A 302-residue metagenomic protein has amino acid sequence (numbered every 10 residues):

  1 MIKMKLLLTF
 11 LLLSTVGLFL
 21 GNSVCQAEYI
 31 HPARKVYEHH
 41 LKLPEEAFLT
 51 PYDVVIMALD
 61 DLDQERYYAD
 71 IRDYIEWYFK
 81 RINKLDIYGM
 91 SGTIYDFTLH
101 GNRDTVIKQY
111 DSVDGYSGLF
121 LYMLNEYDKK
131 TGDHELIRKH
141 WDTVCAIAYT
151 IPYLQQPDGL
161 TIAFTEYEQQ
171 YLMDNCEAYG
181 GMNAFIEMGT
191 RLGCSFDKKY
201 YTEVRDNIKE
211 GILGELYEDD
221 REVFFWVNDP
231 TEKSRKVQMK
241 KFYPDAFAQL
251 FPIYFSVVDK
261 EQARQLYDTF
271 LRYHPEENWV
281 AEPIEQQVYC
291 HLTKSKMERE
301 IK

Functional and structural regions predicted by a protein language model:
M1-L7: Positively charged n-region of N-terminal signal peptides that target proteins for export
T9-L18: Bacterial N-terminal signal peptides
S14, V24-C25: Cleavable N-terminal signal peptides
E28-R34, E45-P51, Y110, D114 (+4 more regions): Extended ligand-binding clefts on enzyme/binding-domain cores
I30, L43-P152, N175: Aromatic-rich carbohydrate-recognition surfaces in CAZymes
V36-E38: Repeat-mediated protein-protein interaction surfaces in helical alpha-solenoids
Y52-Y67, G118-L136, E177-S195, A248-Q262 (+1 more regions): Well-ordered alpha-helical scaffold segments within catalytic/enzyme domains
